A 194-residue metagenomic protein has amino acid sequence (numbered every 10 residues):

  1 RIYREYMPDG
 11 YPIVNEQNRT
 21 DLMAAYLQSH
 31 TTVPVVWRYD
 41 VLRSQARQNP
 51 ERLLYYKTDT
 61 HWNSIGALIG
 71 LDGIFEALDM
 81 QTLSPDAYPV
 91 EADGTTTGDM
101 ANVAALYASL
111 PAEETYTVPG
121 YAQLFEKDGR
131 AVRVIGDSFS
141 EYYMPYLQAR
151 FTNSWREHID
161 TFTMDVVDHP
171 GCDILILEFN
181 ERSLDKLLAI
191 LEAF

Functional and structural regions predicted by a protein language model:
R1-F194: Extracellular glycan-modifying ectodomains
